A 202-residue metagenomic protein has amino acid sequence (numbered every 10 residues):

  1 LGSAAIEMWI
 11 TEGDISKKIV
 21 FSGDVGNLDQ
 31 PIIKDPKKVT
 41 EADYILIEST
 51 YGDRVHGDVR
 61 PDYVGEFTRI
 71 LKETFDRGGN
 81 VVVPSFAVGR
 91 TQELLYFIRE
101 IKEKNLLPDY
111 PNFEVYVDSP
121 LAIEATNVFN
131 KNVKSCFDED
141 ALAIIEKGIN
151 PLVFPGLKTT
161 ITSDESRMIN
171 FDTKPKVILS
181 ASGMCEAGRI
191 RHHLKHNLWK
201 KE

Functional and structural regions predicted by a protein language model:
L1-E93, R99-Y110: His/Asp/Glu-rich metal-coordinating catalytic cores of metallo-dependent phosphodiesterases/hydrolases acting on
T68-E202: Hard-cation-handling environments
